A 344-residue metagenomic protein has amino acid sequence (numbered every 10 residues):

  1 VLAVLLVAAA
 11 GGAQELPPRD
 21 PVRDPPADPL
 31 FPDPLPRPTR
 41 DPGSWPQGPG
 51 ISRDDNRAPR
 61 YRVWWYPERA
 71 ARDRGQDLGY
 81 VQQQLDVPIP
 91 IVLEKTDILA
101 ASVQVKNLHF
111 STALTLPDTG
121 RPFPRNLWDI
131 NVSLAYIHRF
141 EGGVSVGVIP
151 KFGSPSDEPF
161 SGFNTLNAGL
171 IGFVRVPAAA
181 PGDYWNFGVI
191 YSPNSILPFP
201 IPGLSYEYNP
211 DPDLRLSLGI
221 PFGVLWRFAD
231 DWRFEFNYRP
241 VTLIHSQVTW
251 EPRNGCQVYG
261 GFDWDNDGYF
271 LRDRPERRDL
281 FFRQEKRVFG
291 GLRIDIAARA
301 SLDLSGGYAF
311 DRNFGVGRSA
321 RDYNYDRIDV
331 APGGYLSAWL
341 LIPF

Functional and structural regions predicted by a protein language model:
V1-A8: Bacterial N-terminal signal peptides
V22-P177, E276-F289, A320: Transmembrane beta-barrel domains of bacterial outer-membrane proteins
G50-S52, P88-E94, A135-G143, R175-A179 (+5 more regions): Structural signature of outer-membrane beta-barrel channels/translocons
V63-R69, V105-S111, H138, P150-E158 (+8 more regions): Transmembrane beta-strands of outer-membrane beta-barrel pores
D73-G79, N126, D157-T165, Y191-P200 (+2 more regions): Solvent-exposed loop/turn segments connecting transmembrane beta-strands in outer-membrane beta-barrel proteins
L93-A100, G142-V146, A179-N186, D213-L216 (+4 more regions): Repeated loop/turn-to-beta-strand initiation elements of outer-membrane beta-barrel proteins
G203-E207, G290-L302, G306, R327-F344: Outer-membrane beta-barrel "beta-signal"
V224-L225, D231-R239, H245-Y325: Outer membrane beta-barrel transmembrane domains
